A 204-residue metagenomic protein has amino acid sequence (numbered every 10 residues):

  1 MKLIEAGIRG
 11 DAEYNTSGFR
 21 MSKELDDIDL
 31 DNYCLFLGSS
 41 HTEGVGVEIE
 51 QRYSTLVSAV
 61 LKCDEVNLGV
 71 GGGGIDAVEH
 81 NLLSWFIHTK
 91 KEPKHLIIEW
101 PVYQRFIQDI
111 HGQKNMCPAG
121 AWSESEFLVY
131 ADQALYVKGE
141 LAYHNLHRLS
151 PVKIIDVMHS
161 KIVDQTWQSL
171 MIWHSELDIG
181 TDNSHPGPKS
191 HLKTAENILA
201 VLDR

Functional and structural regions predicted by a protein language model:
M1-L35, K91, E99-L128, L149 (+4 more regions): N-terminal secretory targeting modules
D11-D76, H80-L83, K193: Serine-esterase "nucleophile elbow" of acetyl-processing enzymes
S40-V45, V70, G120-K138, I179-H185: Surface-exposed cleft-lining segments at the edges of enzyme active sites
H41-E43, G71-G74, P101-R105, A142 (+2 more regions): Short, solvent-exposed loop/turn segments at secondary-structure junctions
L61, F86, I198-R204: Short, hydrophobic alpha-helical segments
L61-K62, Q133, V137-V157, K161-Q165: A structural motif corresponding to the C-terminal end of an alpha-helix and its immediate exit/capping segment
I75, E79, Y143, P188-L199: Short, amphipathic alpha-helical "lid/cap" segments that border enzyme active or binding sites
H80-E92: Short, well-structured alpha-helical segments in soluble
